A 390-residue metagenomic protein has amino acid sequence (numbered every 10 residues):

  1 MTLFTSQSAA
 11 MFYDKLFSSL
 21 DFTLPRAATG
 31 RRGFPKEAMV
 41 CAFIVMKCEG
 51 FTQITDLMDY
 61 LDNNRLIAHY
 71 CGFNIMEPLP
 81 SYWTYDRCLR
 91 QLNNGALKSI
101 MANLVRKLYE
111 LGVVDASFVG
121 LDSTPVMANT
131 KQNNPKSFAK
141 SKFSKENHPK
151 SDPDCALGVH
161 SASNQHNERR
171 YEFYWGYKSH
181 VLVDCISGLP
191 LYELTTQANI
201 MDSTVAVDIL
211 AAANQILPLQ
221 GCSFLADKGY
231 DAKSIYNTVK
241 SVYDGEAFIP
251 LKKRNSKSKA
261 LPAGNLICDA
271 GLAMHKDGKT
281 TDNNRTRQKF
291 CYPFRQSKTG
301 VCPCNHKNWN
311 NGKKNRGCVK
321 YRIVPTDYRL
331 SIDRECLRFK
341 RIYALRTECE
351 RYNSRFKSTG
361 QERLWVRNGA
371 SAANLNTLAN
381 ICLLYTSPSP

Functional and structural regions predicted by a protein language model:
M1-M39, I44, S99: Dynamic "connector" segments at or just before major functional cores
Y13, L61-D62, N265-F290, I323-R367: Short amphipathic alpha-helical "interface-anchor" segments enriched in bulky aromatics
A28-E37, R170, A344, V366-N376: Structural motif
D56-C71: DNA-recognition alpha helix
F73-R90: Major-groove recognition helix of helix-turn-helix-like DNA-binding domains
R87-D244, P250-K252, N376: Polybasic low-complexity intrinsically disordered regions
S256-G264: Short, charged, surface-exposed secondary-structure boundary motifs
Y385-P390: Conserved small/polar residues in nucleotide/adenosyl-binding loops
